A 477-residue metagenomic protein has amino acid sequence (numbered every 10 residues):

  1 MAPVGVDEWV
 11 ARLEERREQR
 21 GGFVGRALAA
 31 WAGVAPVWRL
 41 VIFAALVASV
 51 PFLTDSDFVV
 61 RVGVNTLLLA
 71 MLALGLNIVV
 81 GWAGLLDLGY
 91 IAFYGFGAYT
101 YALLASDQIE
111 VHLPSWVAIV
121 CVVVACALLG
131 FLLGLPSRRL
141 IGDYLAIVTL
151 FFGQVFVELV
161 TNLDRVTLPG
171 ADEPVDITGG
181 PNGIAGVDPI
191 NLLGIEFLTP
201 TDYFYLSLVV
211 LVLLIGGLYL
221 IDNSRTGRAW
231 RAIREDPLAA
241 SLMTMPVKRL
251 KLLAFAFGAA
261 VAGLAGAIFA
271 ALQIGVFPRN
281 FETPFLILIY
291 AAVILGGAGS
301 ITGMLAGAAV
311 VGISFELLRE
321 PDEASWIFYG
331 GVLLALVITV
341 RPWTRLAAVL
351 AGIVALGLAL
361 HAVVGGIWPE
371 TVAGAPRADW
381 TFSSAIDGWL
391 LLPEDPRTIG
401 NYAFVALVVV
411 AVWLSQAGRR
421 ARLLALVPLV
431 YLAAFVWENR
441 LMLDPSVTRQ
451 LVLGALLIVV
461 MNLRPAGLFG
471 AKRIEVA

Functional and structural regions predicted by a protein language model:
M1-A477: Transmembrane alpha-helices and adjacent helix-loop boundaries
